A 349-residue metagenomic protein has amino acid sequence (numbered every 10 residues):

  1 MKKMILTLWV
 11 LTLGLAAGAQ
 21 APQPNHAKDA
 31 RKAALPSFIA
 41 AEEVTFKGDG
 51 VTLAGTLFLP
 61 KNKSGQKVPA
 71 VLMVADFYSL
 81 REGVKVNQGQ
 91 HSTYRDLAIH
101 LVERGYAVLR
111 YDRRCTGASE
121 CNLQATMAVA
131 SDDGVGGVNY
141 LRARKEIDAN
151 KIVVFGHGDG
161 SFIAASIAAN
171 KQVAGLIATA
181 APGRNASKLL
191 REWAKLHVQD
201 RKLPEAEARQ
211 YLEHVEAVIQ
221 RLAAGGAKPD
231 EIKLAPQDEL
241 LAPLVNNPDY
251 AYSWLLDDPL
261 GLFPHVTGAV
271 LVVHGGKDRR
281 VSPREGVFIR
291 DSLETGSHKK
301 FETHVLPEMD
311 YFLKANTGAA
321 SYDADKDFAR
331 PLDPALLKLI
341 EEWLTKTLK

Functional and structural regions predicted by a protein language model:
N25-Q66: N-terminal cap/lid segment of alpha/beta-hydrolase-fold proteins
K63-K67, V71-H100: Short, surface-exposed "cap/lid" segments of acyl-processing enzymes
T93, Q124-K145: Alpha/beta-hydrolase active-site loop
T93-A118: Conserved alpha/beta-hydrolase
G136, Y140-L203: Primarily recognizes the serine-hydrolase "nucleophile elbow" in alpha/beta-hydrolase and SGNH/GDSL folds
I177-H265: Accessory cap/linker subdomain of secreted extracellular hydrolases
V266, V272-H274: Short beta-strand/loop motif that positions the catalytic acidic residue of the alpha/beta-hydrolase fold
R279-E285: Conserved alpha/beta-hydrolase "acid-adjacent" motif
